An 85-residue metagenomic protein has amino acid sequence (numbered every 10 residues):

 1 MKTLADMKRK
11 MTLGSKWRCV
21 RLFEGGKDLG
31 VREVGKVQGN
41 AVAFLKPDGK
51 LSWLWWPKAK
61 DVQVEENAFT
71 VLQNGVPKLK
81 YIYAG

Functional and structural regions predicted by a protein language model:
M1-L13: Mixed-charge, Lys/Arg-rich low-complexity intrinsically disordered regions
K10, E33-V37, K60-V62, T70: Short, exposed beta-strand/loop patches in secreted or surface proteins that constitute
T12-L22: Tryptophan-anchored aromatic micro-motifs
C19, A43-L45, V71: Short hydrophobic/aromatic-rich beta-strand segments that constitute the beta-sheet cores of beta-sandwich/beta-barrel
F23, K27-W56: Basic/aromatic-rich interaction segments and small domains that mediate binding to polyanionic partners
K50-G85: Intrinsically disordered, low-complexity, charged/polar segments
